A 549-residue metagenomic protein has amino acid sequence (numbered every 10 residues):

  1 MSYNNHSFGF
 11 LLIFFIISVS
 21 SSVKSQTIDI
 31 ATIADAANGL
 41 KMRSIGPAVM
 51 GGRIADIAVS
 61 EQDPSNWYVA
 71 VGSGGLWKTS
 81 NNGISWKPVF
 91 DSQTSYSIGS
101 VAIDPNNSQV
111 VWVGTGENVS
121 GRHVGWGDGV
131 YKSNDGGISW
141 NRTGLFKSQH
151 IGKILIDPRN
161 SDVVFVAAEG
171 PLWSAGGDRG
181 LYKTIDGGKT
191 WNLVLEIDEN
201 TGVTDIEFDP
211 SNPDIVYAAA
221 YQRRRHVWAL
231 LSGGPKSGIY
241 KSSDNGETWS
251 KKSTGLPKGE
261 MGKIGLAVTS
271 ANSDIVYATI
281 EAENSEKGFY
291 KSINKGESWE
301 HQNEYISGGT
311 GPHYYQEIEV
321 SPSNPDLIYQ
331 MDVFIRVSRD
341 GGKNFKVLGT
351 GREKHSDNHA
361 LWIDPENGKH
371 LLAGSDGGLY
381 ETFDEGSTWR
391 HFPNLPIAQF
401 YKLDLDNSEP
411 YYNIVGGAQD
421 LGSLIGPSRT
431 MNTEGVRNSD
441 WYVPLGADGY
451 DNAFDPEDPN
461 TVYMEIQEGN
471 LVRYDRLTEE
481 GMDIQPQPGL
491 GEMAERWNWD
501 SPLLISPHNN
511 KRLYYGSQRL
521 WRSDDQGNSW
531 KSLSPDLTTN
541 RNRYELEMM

Functional and structural regions predicted by a protein language model:
M1-I28: Bacterial Sec-dependent N-terminal signal peptides
Q26-M549: Beta-propeller blade termini and top-face loops
